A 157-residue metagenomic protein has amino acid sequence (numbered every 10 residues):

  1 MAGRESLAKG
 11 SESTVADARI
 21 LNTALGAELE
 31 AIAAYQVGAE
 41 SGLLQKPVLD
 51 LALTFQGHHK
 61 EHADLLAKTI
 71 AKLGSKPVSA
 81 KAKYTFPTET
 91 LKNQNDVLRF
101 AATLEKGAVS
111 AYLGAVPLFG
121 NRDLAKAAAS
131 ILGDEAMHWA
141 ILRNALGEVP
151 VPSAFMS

Functional and structural regions predicted by a protein language model:
A2-S157: All-alpha RGS (Regulator of G-protein Signaling) helical domain and cognate RGS-like helical scaffolds
